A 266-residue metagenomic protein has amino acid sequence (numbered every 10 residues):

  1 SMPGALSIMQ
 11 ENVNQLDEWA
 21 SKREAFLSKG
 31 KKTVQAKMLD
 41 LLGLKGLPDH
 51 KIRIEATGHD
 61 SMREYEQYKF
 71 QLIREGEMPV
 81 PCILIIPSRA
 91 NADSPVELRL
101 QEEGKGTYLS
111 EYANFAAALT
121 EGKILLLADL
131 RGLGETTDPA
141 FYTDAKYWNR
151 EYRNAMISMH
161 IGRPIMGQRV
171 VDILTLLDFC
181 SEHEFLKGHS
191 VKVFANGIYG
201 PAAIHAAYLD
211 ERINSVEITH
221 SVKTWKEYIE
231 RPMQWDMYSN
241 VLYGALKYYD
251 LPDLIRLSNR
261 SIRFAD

Functional and structural regions predicted by a protein language model:
S1-P81, I85-E97, E103-S110, T120-I124 (+3 more regions): Alpha/beta-hydrolase-fold serine-hydrolase catalytic core, especially in secreted/extracellular enzymes
K69, I204-A206: Generic detector of contiguous secondary-structure segments
C82, K192-A203: Gly/Ala-rich beta-loop-alpha elbow adjacent to hydrolase catalytic centers
A118, A206-A207: Aromatic pocket-lining residues of Rossmann-like dinucleotide-binding sites
F194, I218-T219: Short, conserved beta-strand edge motifs with alternating hydrophobic and charged residues
